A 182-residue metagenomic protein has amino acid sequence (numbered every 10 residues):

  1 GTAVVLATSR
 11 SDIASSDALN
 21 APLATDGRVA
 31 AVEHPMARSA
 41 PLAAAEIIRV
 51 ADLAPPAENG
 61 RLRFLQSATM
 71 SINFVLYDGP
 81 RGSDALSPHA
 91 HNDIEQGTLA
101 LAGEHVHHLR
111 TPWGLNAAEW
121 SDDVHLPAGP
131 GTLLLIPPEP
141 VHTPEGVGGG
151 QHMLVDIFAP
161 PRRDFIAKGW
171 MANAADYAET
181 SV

Functional and structural regions predicted by a protein language model:
G1, N92-A117: Glycine- and acidic-residue-biased ligand/ion/polar-headgroup-sensing regions
G1-S11, L126-G148, V155-A159: Conserved metal-binding segment of the jelly-roll/cupin
S15-A85, T180-V182: A short, N-terminal "cap"/entry segment at the start of jelly-roll beta-barrel domains of the cupin/DSBH fold
F74-Y77, G97, H125, L133-L135: Conserved hydrophobic/aromatic beta-strand scaffold that supports enzyme active sites
G82-Q96, S121-D122: A short beta-loop-beta micro-motif enriched in histidine and acidic residues
A117-V124, T132: An exposed acidic His-Trp-rich patch
L133, Y177-T180: Anionic coordination/interaction segments
H142, R162-D164, K168-A175, V182: Extended, charge-rich intrinsically disordered regulatory tails
